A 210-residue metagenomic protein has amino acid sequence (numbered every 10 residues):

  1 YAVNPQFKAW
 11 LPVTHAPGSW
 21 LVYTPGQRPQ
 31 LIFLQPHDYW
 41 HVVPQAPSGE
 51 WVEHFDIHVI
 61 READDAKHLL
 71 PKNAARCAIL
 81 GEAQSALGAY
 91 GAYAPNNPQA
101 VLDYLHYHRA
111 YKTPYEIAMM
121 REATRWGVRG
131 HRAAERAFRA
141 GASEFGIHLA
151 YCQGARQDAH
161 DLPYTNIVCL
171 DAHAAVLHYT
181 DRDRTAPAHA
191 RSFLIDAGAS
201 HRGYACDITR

Functional and structural regions predicted by a protein language model:
Y1, L102, A142-R210: Short catalytic-site patches enriched in acidic/histidine residues that coordinate or position cofactors/metals
Y1-D65, Y107, R125: N-terminal accessory/capping or targeting/presequence segment of soluble
A16-P17, Q27-P29, N73-A75, L162-Y164 (+1 more regions): Short coil/turn connectors at secondary-structure junctions
V22-T24, I32-L34, I79-E82, C169 (+1 more regions): Short beta-strand segments
R28-Q30, D38-Y39, S85-L87, A175-L177 (+1 more regions): Short, acidic Gly/Pro/Ser/Thr-rich loop/turn segments
F33, Y90, Y179-T180: A short secondary-structure junction signal
D38-W40, A46-E50, A137, Y179 (+2 more regions): General N-terminal targeting signals
R61-P163, D171-A175: Flexible, acidic/His-enriched mid-domain "rim/lid" segments that flank
